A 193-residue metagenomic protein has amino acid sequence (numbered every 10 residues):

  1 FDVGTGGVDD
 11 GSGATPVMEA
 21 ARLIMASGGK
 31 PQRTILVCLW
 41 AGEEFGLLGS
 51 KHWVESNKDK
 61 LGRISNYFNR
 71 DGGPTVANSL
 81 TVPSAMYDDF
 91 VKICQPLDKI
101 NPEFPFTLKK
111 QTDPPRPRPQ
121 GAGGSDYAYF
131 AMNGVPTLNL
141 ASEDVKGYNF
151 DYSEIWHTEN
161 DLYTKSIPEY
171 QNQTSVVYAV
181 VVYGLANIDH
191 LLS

Functional and structural regions predicted by a protein language model:
F1-L47, Y178: Alpha-helical metal-binding/catalytic segments enriched in His/Glu/Asp
F1-V3, G72-L80, T112-P114, H157-K165 (+1 more regions): Flexible glycine/proline-enriched surface loops and loop-helix/loop-strand junctions
D9-D10, R116-R118, Y163-Y170: Short, contiguous acidic/charged loop-to-helix segments that flank catalytic cores in large enzymes
A14-R22, K51-V54, V91, Q95 (+2 more regions): Predominant activation on well-ordered alpha-helical scaffold segments within soluble catalytic domains
R22, A26, K146-S193: His/Asp/Glu-rich mid-to-C-terminal helical/loop segments that flank catalytic regions of hydrolases
R22-G29, E55-D59, Q95, K99-E103 (+3 more regions): Sec-exported extracytoplasmic/periplasmic mature domains
W40-F150: Metal-dependent peptidase/peptidase-like ectodomains
